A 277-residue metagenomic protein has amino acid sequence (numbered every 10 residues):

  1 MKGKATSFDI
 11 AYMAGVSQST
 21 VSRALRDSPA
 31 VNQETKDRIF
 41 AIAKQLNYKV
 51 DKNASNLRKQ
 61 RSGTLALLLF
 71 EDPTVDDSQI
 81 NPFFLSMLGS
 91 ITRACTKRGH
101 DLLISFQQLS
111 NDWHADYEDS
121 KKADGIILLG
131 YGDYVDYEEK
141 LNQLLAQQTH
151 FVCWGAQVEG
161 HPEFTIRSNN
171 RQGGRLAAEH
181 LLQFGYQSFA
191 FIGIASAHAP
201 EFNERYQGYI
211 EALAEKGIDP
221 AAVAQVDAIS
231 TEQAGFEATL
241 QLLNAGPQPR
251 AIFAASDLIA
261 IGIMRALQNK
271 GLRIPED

Functional and structural regions predicted by a protein language model:
M1-G63: N-terminal helix-turn-helix DNA-binding module of bacterial transcription factors
M1-K2, Q60, T64-E179, L242-N244 (+2 more regions): Alpha-helical recognition/docking segments in bacterial nutrient-uptake and carbohydrate-utilization systems
Q45-D51, Q107-N111, M264: Short gly/ser/thr-rich secondary-structure transition/capping motifs
K49, H100-D101, H150, Q187 (+2 more regions): Residue-level detector of anion-binding/catalytic polar loops
A66-L68, A190, F253: Short, well-ordered beta-strand segments
F106-Q108, G155, G193, A224-D227: Residue-level recognition of beta-strand->loop/alpha-helix junctions
I126, D133-D136, A195, F202-D277: Hydrophobic alpha-helical
